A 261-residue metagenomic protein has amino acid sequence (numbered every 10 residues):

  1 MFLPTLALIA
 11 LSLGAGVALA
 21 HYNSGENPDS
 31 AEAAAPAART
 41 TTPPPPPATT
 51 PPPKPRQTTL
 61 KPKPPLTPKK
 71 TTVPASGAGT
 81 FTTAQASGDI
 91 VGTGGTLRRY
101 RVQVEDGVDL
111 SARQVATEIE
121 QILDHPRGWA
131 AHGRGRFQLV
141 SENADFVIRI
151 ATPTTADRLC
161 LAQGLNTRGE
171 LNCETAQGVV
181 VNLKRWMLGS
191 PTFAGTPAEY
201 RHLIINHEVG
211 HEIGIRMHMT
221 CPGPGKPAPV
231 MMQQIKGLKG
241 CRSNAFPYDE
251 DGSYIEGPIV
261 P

Functional and structural regions predicted by a protein language model:
M1-T40, G169-L171, V179, M187-P191 (+1 more regions): Metalloprotease/metallohydrolase-associated module, dominated by Zn2+-dependent proteases
A18-L97: N-terminal low-complexity, Pro/Thr-rich disordered segments that flank secretion/membrane-targeting signals
G94-V108: Acidic/histidine-rich, surface-exposed loop or edge segments in extracytoplasmic proteins
R101-Q103, V147-R149, V180-N182, P229-M232: Structural recognition of the beta-strand scaffold that forms the well-ordered cores of secreted hydrolase catalytic
D106-D109, P153-D157, R185-L188, G210-H211 (+2 more regions): Solvent-exposed loop/turn segments at secondary-structure junctions within structured extracellular/periplasmic domains
R113, T117-Y200: Metzincin-family zinc-dependent endopeptidase catalytic domain
E120, D124-G128, G210-I215, K236: Sec-exported extracytoplasmic/periplasmic mature domains
A198-R216: Active-site recognition of the HExxH zinc-binding catalytic motif
